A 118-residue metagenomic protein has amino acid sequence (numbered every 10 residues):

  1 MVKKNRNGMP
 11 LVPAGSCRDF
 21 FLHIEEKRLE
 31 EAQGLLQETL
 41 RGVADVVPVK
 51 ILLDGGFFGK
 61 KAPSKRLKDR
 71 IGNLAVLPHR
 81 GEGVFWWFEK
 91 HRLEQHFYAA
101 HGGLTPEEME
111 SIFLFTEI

Functional and structural regions predicted by a protein language model:
M1-I118: Feature captures the catalytic ectodomains and active-site-proximal regions of enzymes that hydrolyze or transfer
